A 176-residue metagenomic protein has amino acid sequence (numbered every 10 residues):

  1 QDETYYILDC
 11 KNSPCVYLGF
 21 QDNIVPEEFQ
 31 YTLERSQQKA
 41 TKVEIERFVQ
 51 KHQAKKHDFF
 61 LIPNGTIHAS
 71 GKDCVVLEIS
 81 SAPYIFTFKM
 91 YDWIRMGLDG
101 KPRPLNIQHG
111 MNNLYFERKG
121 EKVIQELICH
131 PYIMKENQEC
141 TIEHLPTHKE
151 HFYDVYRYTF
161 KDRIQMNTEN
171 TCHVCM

Functional and structural regions predicted by a protein language model:
Q1-K56, G71-C175: Active-site region of the double-stranded beta-helix
